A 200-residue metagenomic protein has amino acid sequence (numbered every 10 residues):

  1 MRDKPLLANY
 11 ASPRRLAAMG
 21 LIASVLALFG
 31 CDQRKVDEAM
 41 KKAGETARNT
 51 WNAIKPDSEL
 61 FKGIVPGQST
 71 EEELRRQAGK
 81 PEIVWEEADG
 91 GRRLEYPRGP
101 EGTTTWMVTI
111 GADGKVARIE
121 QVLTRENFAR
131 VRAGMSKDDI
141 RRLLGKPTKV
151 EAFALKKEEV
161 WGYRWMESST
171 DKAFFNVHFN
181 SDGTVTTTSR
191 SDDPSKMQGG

Functional and structural regions predicted by a protein language model:
R2-A18: Bacterial N-terminal signal peptides that target proteins for export
A11-S12, A53-K55, I119-Q121: General secondary-structure edge motif
M19-S24: Sec-dependent N-terminal signal peptides
A27-G30: C-terminal motif of bacterial Sec signal peptides marking the signal peptidase cleavage site
D32-R34: Bacterial signal peptide processing site
A39-G44, R48, N52-K55, V65-D113 (+1 more regions): A cross-family detector of function-defining hotspots
D57-V65, L123-V131, W165: Second-shell loop/turn segments in exported
G114-A129, K196-Q198: Intrinsically disordered, low-complexity Ser/Thr-rich linker and spacer segments in cell-wall-related proteins
